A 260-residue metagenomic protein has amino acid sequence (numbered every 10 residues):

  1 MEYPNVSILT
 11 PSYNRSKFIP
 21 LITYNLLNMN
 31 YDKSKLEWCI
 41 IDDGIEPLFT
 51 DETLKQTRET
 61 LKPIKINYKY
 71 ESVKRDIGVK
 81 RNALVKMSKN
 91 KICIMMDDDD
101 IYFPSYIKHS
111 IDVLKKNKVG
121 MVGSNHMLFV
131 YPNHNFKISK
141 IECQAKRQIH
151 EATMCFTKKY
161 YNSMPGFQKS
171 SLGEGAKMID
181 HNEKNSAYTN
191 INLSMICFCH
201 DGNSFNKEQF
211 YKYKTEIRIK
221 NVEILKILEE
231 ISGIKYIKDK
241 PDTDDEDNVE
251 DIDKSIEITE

Functional and structural regions predicted by a protein language model:
P4-S7, E37, K177: Cell-envelope/extracellular polymer assembly enzymes that use nucleotide-activated donors
T10-L21, Y31, G44-I45, S72-R75: Active-site beta-to-alpha loop of glycosyltransferases that engages the nucleotide-sugar donor
Y24-K35: Short, acidic, metal-binding catalytic loop of nucleotide-sugar glycosyltransferases
I40-L54: A conserved acidic beta->alpha catalytic loop
E71-S88: Glycine-rich, basic loop-to-helix element that forms the pyrophosphate-binding segment of sugar-nucleotide handling
C93: Short aromatic/hydrophobic "clamp" motif used to bind/position activated sugar donors
S105-F136: Conserved donor NDP-sugar-binding/catalytic core segment of glycosyltransferases
P165-E260: C-terminal catalytic/acceptor-binding lobe
